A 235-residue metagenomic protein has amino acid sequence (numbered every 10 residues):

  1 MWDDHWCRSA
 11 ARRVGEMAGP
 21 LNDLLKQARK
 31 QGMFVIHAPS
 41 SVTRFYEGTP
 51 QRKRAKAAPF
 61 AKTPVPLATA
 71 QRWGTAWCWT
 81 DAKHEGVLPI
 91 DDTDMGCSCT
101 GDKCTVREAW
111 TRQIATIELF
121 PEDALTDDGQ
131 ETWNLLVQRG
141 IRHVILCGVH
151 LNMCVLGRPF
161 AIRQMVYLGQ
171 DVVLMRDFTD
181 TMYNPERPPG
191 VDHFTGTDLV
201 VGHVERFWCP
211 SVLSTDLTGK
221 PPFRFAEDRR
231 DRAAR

Functional and structural regions predicted by a protein language model:
M1, V35-H37, I145-C147: Beta-strand elements within well-structured catalytic alpha/beta cores of enzymes that handle phosphate/sulfate esters
W2-C7: Short acidic, Gly/Ser-rich segments with clustered Asp/Glu that frequently serve as metal-coordination loops in enzyme
R8, R12, D23, K30 (+2 more regions): Active-site-adjacent betaalpha module
P20-H37: Charge-dense polyanion-binding interfaces
F34-K53: Acidic helix-start/capping segments at beta-turn-to-alpha-helix junctions
